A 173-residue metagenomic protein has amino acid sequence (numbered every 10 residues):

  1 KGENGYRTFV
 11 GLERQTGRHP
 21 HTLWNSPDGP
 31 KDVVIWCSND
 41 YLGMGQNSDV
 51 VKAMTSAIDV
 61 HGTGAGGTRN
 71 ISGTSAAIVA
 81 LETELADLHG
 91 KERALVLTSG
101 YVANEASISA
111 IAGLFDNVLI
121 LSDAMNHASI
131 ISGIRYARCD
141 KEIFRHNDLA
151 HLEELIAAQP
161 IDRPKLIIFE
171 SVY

Functional and structural regions predicted by a protein language model:
G2-H61: N-terminal "arm"/small-domain region of PLP-dependent enzymes with the aminotransferase-like
D32, E92, D116, R163-K165: Short coil/turn segments at beta-strand junctions that form active-site/ligand-binding loops
V34-S38, T63-T68, K165-S171: Short beta-strands and strand-loop turn motifs
D40, E142, H146-Y173: Active-site phosphate-binding strand-loop segment of PLP-dependent enzymes
V51-S99: Conserved N-terminal alpha-helix of the aminotransferase class I/II PLP-enzyme fold
S99, L121-A137: Substrate-binding/gating loop at the entrance of the active-site cleft, primarily in PLP-dependent aminotransferase-like
I108-A128: Conserved PLP-anchoring active-site segment centered on the Schiff-base-forming lysine
